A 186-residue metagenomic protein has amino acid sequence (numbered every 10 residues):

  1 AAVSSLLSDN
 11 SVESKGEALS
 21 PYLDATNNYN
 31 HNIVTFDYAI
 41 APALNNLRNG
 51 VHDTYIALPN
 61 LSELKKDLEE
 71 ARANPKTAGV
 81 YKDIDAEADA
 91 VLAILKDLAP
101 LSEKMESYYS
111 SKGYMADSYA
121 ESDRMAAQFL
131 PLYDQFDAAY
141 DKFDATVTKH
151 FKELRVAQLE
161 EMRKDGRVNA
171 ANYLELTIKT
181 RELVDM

Functional and structural regions predicted by a protein language model:
V3-D137: Leu/Val/Ala/Ile-rich N-terminal alpha-helices, chiefly Sec-type signal peptides and the beginnings
S122-M186: Extended amphipathic alpha-helical interaction segments
